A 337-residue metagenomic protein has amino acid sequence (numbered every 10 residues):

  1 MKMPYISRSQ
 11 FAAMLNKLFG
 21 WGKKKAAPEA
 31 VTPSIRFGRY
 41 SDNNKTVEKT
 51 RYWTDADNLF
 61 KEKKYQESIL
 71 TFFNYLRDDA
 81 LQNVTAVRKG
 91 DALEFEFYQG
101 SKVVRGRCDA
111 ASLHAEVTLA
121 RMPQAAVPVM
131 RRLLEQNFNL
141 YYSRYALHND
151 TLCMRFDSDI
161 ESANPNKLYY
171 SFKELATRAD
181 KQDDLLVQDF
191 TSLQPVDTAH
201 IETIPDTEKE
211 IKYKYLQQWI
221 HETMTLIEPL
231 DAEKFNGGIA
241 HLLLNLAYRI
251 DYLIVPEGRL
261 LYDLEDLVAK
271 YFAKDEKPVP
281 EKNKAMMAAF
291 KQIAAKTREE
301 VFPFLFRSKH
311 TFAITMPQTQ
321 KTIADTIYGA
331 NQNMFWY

Functional and structural regions predicted by a protein language model:
S7, L15-G22, I204-Y215: Positively charged, low-complexity terminal tracts and the immediately adjacent first secondary-structure elements
A12-A120: N-terminal catalytic cores of peptidoglycan-degrading enzymes
H114-N149: Short, internal acidic amphipathic alpha-helical interface segments that mediate docking to partner proteins
A146-Y170: Well-ordered alpha/beta subsegment
L168-D183: Short amphipathic C-terminal alpha-helix that caps PH/PH-like domains
D183-F190, I254: Long, hydrophobic, amphipathic alpha-helical segments used as structural scaffolds
V187-L244: Charged, amphipathic alpha-helical linkers/stalks
P229-Y337: Long, charge-rich C-terminal accessory regions
